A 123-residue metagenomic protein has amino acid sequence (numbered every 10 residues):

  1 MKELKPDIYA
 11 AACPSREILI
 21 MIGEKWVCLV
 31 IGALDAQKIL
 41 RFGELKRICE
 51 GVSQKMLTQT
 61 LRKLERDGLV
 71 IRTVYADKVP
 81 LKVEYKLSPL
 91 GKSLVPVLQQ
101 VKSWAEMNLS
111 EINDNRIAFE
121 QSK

Functional and structural regions predicted by a protein language model:
M1-A11, I18, R47-I48, I117-F119: Recognition helices and adjacent regulatory flanks at domain boundaries
C13-M56, Y75-D77, K82-E84: N-terminal helix-turn-helix DNA-binding core of bacterial DNA-binding proteins
L57, L61-L64: Basic amphipathic alpha-helical segments that dock to polyanions
D77-L98: Basic, amphipathic "hinge/linker" alpha-helix immediately C-terminal to the N-terminal HTH DNA-binding motif
S93-E111: Short, solvent-exposed amphipathic helices
E111-K123: Short, charged recognition helix plus adjacent turn of helix-turn-helix-like nucleic-acid-binding domains
